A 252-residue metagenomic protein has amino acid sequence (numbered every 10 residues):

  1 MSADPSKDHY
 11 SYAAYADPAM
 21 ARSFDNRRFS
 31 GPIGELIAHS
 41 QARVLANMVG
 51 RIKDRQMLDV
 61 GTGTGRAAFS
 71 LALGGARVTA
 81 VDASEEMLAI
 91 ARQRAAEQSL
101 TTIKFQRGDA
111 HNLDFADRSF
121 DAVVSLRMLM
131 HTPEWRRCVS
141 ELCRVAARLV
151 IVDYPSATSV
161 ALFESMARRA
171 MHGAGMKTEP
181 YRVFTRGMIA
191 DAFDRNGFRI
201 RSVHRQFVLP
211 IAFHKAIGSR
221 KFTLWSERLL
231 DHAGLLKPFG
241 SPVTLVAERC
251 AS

Functional and structural regions predicted by a protein language model:
S2-I52, W225, L229: Conserved class I S-adenosyl-L-methionine
D54-G63: Conserved class I S-adenosyl-L-methionine
T64-H111: Class I SAM-dependent methyltransferase SAM/SAH-binding core
V124: A conserved beta-strand element that flanks and buttresses the S-adenosyl-L-methionine
R136-L149: A short glycine-rich, Lys/Arg-flanked "PGG" loop and its adjoining helix->strand segment in the class I
L149-G173: Conserved class I S-adenosyl-L-methionine
A167-R168, R201-S252: A C-terminal cap/extension of S-adenosyl-L-methionine-dependent methyltransferases that defines the acceptor-substrate
M171-M188: Acceptor-substrate binding/catalytic loop of class I
